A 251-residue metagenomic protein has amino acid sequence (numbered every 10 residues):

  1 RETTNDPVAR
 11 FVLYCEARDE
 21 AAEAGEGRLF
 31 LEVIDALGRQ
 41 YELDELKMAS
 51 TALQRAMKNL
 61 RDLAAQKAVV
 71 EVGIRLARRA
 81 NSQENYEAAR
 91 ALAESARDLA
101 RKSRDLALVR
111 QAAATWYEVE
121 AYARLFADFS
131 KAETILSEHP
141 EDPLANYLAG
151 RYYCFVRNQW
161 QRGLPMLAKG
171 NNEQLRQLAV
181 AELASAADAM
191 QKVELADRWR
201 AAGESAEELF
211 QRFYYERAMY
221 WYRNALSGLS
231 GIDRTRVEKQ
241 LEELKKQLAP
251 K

Functional and structural regions predicted by a protein language model:
R1-K251: Low-complexity, Gly/Pro
